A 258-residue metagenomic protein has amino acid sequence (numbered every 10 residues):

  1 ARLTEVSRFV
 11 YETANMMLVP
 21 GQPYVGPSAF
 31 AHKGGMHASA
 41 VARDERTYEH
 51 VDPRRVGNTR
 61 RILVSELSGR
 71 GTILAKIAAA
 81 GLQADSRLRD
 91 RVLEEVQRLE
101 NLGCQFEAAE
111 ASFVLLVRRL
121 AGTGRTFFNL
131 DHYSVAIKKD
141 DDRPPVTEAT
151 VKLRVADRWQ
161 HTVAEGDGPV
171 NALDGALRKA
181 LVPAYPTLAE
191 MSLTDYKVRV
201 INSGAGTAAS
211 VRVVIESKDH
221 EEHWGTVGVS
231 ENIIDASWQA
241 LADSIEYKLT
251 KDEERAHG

Functional and structural regions predicted by a protein language model:
A1-V163, A205-S210: A mid-to-C-terminal "edge-of-domain" accessory segment
E5-R8, N171-T187: Active-site "cap" helix and flanking loop/linker of ATP-utilizing ligase/carboxylase catalytic domains
S65, H161-P169, G225-A236: Short alpha-helix boundary/capping segments
A80-R87, V182-L193, K248-A256: Glycine-rich phosphate/pyrophosphate-binding loops and their adjacent beta-strand/loop elements at enzyme active sites
G166-V170, A176-L177, V213-D219, H223: Terminal-proximal interaction/regulatory segments of ATP-powered molecular machines
A184-D219, R255: Generic long, charged, amphipathic alpha-helical segments
H220-H257: Mixed-charge, glycine-accented linear interaction segment located at domain edges/termini
